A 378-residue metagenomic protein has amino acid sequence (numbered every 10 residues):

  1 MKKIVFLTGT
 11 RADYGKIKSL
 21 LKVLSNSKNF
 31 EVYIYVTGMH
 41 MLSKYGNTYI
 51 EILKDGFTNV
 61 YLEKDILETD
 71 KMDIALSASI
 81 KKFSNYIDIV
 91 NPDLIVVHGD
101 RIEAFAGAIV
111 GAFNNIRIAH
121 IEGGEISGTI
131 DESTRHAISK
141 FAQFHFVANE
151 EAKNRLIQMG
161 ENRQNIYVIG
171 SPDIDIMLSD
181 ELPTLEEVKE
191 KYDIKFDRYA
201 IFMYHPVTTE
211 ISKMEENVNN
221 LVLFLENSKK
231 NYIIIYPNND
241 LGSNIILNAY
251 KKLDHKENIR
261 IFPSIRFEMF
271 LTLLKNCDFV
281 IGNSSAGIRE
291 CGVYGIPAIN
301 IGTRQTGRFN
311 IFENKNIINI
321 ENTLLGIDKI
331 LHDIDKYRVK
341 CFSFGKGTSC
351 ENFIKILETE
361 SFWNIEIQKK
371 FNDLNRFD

Functional and structural regions predicted by a protein language model:
V5-T8, Y14-V23, E63-R163: Active-site and donor-binding regions of nucleotide-sugar-utilizing enzymes
E31-A75: Conserved nucleotide-sugar phosphate-binding/catalytic loop shared by glycosyltransferases and other
M41, I52, P183-N276: Donor-nucleotide binding loops and adjacent catalytic segments primarily of GT-B fold Leloir glycosyltransferases
M41-S43, F141-M214: A nucleotide-sugar donor-handling region in carbohydrate enzymes
V97-H98, F105, H145, R266-N310: A donor-sugar binding/catalytic signature common to diverse glycosyltransferases and related nucleotide-sugar
H98, V147-N149, I169, I235 (+1 more regions): Replace "coordinates the UDP/GDP/TDP-sugar" with "coordinates nucleotide-activated sugar donors
G292-R338: Nucleotide-sugar donor-binding patch of glycosyltransferase catalytic domains
D335-D378: C-terminal amphipathic helix plus adjacent low-complexity, charged tail appended to glycosyltransferase catalytic
